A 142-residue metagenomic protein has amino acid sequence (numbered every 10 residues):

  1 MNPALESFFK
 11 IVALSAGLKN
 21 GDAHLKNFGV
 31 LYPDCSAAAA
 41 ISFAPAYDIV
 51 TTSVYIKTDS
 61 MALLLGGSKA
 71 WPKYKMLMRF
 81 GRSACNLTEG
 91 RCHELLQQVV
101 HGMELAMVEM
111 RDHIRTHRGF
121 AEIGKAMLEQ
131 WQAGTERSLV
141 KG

Functional and structural regions predicted by a protein language model:
M1-L25, G29-G142: Anionic ligand-binding catalytic core segments
